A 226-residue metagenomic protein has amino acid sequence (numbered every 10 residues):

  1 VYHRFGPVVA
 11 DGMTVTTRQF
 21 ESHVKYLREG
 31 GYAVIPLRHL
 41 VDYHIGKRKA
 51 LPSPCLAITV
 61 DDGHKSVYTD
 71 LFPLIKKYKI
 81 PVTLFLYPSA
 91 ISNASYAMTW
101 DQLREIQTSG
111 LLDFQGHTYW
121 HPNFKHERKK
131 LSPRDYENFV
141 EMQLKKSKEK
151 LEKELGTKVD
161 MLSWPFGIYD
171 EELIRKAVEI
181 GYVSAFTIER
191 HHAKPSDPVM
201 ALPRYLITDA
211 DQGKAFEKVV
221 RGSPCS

Functional and structural regions predicted by a protein language model:
V1-L56, D211-G213, V219-S226: N-terminal pre-catalytic segment of deacetylase/amide-hydrolase enzymes
H3-P7, K47, S53-L56, H64-S66 (+2 more regions): Metal-dependent polysaccharide deacetylase catalytic core of the NodB/CE4 family, i.e., the active-site-bearing domain
Y32, I80, Y182: Short phosphate-binding/catalytic loops that engage adenosine nucleotides
S109, Y182-H191: Acidic, His- and aromatic-enriched active-site or binding-groove loops in soluble protein domains that engage sugars
I168-S184: Short, electropositive alpha-helical surface patch
H191, P195-K218: A cross-kingdom marker for long, charged
